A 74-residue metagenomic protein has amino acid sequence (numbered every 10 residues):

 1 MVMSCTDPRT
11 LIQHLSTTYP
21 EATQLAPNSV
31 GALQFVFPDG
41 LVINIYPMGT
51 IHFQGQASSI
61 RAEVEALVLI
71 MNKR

Functional and structural regions predicted by a protein language model:
M1-M3, M48, M71: Detector for methionine-enriched segments
M1-V42, V64: Short Lys/Arg-enriched alpha/beta "domain-start" segment
L41-E63: Intrinsically disordered, low-complexity regulatory segments enriched in Ser/Thr/Pro and charged residues
S58-R74: Mixed-charge, Lys/Arg-enriched low-complexity segments
